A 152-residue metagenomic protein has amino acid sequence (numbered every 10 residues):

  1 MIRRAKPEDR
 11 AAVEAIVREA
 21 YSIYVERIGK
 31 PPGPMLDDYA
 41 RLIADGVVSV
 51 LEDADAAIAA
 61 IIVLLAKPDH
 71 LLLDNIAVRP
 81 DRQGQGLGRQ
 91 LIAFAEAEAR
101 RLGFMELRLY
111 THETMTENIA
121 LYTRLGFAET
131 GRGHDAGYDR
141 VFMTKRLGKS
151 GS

Functional and structural regions predicted by a protein language model:
M1, K149-S152: Short, low-complexity, intrinsically disordered N-terminal peptides in bacterial proteins
R4-N75, R79-D81, R89-F94, E98 (+3 more regions): Acetyl-CoA-dependent GNAT
R79-D81, Q85, E113-T114: Active-site acidic-Proline motif in GNAT/NAT acetyltransferases
A99-T111: Conserved GNAT acetyl-CoA-binding A-motif
R108-E113, T123-R124, A128-M143: Conserved catalytic-core motifs of GNAT/GCN5-like acyltransferases
N118: Helix-turn-helix
